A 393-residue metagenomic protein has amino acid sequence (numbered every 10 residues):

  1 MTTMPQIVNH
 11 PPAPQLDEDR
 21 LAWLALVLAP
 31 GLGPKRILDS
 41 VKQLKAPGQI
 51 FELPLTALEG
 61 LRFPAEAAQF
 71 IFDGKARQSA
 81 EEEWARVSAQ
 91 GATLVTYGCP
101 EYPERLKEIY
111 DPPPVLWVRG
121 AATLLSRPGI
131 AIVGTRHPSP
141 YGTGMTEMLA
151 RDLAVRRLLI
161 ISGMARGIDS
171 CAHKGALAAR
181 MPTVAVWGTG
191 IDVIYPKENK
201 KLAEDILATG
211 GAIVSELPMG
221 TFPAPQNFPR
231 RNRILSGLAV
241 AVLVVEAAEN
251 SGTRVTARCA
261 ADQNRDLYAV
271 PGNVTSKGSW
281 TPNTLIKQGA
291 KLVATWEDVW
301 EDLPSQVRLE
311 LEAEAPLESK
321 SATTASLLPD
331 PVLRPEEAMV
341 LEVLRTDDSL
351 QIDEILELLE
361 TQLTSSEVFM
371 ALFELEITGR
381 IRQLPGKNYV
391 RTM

Functional and structural regions predicted by a protein language model:
T2-D19, T96-M393: Glycine-biased, small-residue-rich flexible motifs in mid-sequence functional cores and linkers
T2-E101, T378-R380, P385-M393: Short, small/acidic-rich helices and loops at N termini and domain boundaries of DNA replication/processing enzymes
